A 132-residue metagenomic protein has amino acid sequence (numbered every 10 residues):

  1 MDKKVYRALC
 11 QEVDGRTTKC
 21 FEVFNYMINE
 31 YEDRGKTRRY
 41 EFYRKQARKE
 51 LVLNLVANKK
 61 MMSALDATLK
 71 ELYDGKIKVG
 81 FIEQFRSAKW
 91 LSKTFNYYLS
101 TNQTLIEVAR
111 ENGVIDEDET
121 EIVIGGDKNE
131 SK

Functional and structural regions predicted by a protein language model:
M1-R34: Short terminal alpha-helical segments
V5-Y6, F21, R38, G80 (+1 more regions): Residue-level detector of intrinsically disordered/flexible regions characterized by low predicted structural confidence
R7, E107, E121-V123: Ser/Thr- (and often Asn-) enriched beta-sheet segments in non-cytosolic proteins
K19-C20, R39, Q103, I122-G126: Serine/threonine-rich, low-complexity intrinsically disordered segments
M27, K76, V114, E121-V123: Generic short N-terminal amphipathic or hydrophobic helices
D33, T37-D116: Acidic, low-complexity, intrinsically disordered interaction modules
E117-K132: Short acidic DE-rich linear segments
